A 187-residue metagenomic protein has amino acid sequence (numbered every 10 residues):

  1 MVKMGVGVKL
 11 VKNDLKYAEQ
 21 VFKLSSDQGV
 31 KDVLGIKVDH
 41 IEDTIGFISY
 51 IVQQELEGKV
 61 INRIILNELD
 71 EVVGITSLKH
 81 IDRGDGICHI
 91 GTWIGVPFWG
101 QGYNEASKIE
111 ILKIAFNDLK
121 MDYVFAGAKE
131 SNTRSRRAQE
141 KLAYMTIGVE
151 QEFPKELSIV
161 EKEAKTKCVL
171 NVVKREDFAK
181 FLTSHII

Functional and structural regions predicted by a protein language model:
M1-E19, K23-D27, N67-I187: Acyl-donor (CoA/ACP) binding surface of acyl/acetyltransferases
G29-Y50: Conserved GNAT-fold acetyl-CoA-binding loop/helix
D32-L34, R63, F181-L182: Short, hydrophobic secondary-structure boundary micro-motifs
K37-V38, V60, G127, K155: Sparse recognition of residues in long alpha-helices and their boundaries
I41-E42, E55, S158: A short hydrophobic/aromatic micro-motif that marks alpha-helical segments and, especially, helix-coil
I51-I64: A short helix-loop-beta-strand connector motif used in the catalytic cores of GNAT acetyltransferases and, in some
